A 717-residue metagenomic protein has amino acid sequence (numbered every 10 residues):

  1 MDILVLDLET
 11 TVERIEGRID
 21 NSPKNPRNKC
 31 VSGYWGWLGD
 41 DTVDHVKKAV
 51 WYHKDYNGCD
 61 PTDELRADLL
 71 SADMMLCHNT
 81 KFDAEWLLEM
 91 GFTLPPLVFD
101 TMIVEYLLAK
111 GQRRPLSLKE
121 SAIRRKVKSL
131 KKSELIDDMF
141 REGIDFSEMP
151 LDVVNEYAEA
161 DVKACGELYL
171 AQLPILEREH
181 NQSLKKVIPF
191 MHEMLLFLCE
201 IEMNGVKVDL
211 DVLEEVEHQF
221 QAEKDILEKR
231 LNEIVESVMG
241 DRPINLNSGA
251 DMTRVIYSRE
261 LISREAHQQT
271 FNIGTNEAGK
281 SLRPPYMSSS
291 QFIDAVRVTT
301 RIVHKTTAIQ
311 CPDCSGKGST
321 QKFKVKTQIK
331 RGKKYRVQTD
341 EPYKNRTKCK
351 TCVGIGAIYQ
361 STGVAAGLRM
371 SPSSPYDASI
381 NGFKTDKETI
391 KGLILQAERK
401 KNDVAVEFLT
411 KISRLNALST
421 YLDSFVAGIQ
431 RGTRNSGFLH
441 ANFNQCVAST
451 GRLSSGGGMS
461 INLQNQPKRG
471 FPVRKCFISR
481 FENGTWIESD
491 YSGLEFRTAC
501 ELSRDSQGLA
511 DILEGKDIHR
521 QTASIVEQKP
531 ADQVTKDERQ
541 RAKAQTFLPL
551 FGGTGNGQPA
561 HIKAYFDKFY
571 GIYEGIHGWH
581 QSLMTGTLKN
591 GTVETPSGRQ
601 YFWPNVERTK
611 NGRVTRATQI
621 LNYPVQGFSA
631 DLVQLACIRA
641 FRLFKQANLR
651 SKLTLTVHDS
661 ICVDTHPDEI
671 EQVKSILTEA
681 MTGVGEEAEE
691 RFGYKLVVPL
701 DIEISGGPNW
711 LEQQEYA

Functional and structural regions predicted by a protein language model:
M1-R18, N25-R27, S32-W35, D44 (+7 more regions): Conserved "right-hand" nucleotidyltransferase catalytic core of DNA-directed polymerases
N25-N28, W35, G39-R178, T275 (+2 more regions): Active-site-proximal helix-loop-helix substrate-binding element of RNase H-like nuclease domains
C77-H78, V98-M102, S479-L494, G557-H561: Conserved catalytic palm subdomain of right-hand nucleotidyl-transferase polymerases, strongest for RNA-directed enzymes
K81-F92, E105-A109, T253-L261, S492-Q507 (+1 more regions): Short active-site loop/helix that positions an aromatic residue
L107-G111, E200-K224, A499, N556-I562 (+1 more regions): Catalytic palm subdomain of template-directed nucleic-acid polymerases, centered on the conserved carboxylate motif
L196-C199, M203, T306-C349, A357-I358 (+11 more regions): Conserved catalytic core of nucleic-acid polymerases
N442-P530: Function-dense linear segments that define catalytic or interfacial modules in macromolecule-processing proteins
T678-E690: A common structural junction motif
